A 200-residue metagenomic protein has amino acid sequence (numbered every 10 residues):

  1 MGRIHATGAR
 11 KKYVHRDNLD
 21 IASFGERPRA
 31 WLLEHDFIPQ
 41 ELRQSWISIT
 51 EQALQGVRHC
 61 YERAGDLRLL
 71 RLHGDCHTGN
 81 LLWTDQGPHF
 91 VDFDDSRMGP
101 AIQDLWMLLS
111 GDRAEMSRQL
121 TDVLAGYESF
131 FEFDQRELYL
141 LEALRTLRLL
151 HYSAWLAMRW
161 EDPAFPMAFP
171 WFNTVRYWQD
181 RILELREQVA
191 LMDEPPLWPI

Functional and structural regions predicted by a protein language model:
M1-S45, L69, A168-F169: A cross-family kinase active-site recognition segment
I4, R58-L105, I200: Active-site acidic catalytic loop and adjacent metal/ATP-binding pocket of ATP-dependent phosphoryl transfer enzymes
R16, Q135-R145: All-alpha amphipathic helical-bundle segments outside canonical DNA-binding/catalytic cores that form hydrophobic
A22-G25, L144-A154: Hydrophobic alpha-helical segments that form the core of small-molecule binding pockets and/or dimer interfaces
A22-L32, E128-D134, W171-Q188: Short, mixed-charge aromatic SLiMs
D36-F37, A154-I200: ATP/Mg2+ or Mg2+-diphosphate-binding catalytic cores that bind nucleotide phosphates or diphosphates via glycine-rich
S45-C60: Mechanochemical coupling/switch segment within NTP-driven translocation systems
A101-E132, R148-A164: Active-site activation/catalytic loop segments of kinase-like enzymes and analogous catalytic loops in related
